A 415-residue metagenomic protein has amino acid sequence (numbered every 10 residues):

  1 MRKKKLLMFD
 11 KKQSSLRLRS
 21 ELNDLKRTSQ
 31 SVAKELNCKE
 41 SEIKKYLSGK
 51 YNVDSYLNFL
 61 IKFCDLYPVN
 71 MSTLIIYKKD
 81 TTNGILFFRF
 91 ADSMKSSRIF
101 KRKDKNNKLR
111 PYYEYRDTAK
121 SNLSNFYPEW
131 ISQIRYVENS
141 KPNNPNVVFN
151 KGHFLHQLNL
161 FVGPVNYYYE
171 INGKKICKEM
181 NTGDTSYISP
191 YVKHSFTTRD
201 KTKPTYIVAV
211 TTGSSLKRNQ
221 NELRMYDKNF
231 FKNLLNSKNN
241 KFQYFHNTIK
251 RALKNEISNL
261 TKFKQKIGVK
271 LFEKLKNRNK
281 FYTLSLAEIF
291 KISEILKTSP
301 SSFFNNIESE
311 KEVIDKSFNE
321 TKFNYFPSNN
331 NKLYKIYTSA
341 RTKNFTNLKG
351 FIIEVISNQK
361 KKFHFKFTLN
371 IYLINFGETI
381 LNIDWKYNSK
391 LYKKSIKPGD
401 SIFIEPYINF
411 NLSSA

Functional and structural regions predicted by a protein language model:
M1-S31, K232-K262: A short, Lys/Arg-rich alpha-helix, primarily the initiator
S29, E40-S41, M71, V269-L271 (+1 more regions): The DNA-contacting recognition helix of HTH DNA-binding domains and analogous helical DNA-recognition elements
K34, D65, Q265, E294: Alpha-helical residues within the helix-turn-helix
N37-S55, K62-C64, Y77-K79, G268-L284: Recognition helix of helix-turn-helix/homeodomain-like DNA-binding domains that insert into the DNA major groove
F59, G183-T185, V192, E288 (+1 more regions): Structural motif
V69-V137, N233-H246, N255, E294-I356: A short, N-terminal "cap"/entry segment at the start of jelly-roll beta-barrel domains of the cupin/DSBH fold
P128-S132, T185-Y187, D200-R224, N347-E354 (+2 more regions): A short hydrophobic beta-strand segment most commonly corresponding to one strand of the jelly-roll/cupin
N143-V147, K151-D184, S189, T197 (+2 more regions): A short beta-strand-loop-beta hairpin characteristic of the jelly-roll/cupin
